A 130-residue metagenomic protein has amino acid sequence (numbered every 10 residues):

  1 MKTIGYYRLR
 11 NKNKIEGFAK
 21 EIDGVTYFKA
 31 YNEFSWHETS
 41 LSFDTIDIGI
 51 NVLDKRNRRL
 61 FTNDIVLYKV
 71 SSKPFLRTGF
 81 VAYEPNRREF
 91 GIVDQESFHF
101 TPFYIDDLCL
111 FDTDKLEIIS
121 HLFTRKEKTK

Functional and structural regions predicted by a protein language model:
M1-K130: Secondary-structure transition motif
